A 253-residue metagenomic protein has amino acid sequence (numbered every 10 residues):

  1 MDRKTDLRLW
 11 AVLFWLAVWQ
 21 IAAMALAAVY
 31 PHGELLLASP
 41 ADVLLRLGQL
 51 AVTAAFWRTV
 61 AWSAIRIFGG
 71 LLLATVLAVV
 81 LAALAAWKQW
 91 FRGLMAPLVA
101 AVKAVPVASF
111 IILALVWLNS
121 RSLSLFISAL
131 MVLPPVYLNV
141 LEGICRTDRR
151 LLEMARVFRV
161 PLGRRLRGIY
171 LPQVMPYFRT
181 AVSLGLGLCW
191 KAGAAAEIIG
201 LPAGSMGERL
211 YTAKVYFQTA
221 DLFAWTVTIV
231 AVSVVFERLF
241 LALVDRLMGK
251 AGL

Functional and structural regions predicted by a protein language model:
R3-Y30: N-terminal signal-anchor transmembrane alpha helix
L26-L72: Periplasmic/extracellular loop-to-transmembrane helix junction in inner-membrane transport proteins
G69-V99: Transmembrane-helix boundary motif in ABC transporter permease subunits
Q89, T180, A224-L253: C-terminal transmembrane helix and the adjacent membrane-cytosol boundary/short C-terminal tail of inner/organellar
A100-P135, E142-G143: Generic hydrophobic transmembrane alpha-helix motif, especially the helices
V116, I144, A192-I229, G252-L253: Glycine-rich helix-loop "coupling/hinge" segments at transmembrane-helix boundaries in multipass transporters
F126, L130, L162-A196, A224 (+1 more regions): Transmembrane alpha-helices
N139-F178, L210: Short cytoplasmic-facing helical segments at TM-TM junctions of multi-pass membrane proteins
